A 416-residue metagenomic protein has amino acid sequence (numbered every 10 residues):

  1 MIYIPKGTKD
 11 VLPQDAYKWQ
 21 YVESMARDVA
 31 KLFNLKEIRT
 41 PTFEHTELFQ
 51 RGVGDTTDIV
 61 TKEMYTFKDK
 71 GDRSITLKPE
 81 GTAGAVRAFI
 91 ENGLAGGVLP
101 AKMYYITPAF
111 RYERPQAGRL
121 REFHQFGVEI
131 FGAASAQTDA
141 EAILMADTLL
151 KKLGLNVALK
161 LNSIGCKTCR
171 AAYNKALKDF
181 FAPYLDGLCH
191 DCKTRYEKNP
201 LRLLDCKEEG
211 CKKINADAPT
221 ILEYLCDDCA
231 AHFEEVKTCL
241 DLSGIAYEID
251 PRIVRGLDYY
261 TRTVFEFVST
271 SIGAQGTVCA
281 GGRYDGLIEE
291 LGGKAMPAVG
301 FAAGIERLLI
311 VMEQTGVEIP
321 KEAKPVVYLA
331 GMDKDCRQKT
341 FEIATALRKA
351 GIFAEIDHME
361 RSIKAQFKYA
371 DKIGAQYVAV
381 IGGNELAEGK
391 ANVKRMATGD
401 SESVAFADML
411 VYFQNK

Functional and structural regions predicted by a protein language model:
M1-K364, Y369-K416: TRNA-recognition modules of translation machinery and tRNA-sensing kinases, especially anticodon-binding
